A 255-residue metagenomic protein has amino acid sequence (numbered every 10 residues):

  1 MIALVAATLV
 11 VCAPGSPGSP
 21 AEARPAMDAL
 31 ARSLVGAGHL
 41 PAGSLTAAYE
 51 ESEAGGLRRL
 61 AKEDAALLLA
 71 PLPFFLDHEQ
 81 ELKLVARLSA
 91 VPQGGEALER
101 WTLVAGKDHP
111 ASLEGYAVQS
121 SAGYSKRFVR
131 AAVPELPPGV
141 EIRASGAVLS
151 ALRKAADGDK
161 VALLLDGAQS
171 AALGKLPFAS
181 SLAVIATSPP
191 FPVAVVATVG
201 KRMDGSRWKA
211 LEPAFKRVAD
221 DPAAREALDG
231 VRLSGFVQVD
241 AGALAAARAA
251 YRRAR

Functional and structural regions predicted by a protein language model:
M1-T8: Sec-dependent N-terminal signal peptides
T8-Q80: Extracytoplasmic small-molecule ligand-binding "clamshell" domains of the periplasmic binding protein/Venus flytrap
L9-S16, P20-A21, R87-L103, F178-V218 (+1 more regions): Periplasmic-binding protein-like
V10-A37, E96-R153, D157, A168 (+1 more regions): Bilobed "Venus flytrap"/periplasmic-binding protein-like clamshell domains and structurally analogous long
P41-T46, A117-R143, E212-R255: Ligand-binding clefts/hinges and TM-proximal coupling segments of bilobed small-molecule sensing domains
L45-R58, V140-K154, F191-P192: Short helix-initiation/N-cap motifs at beta->coil->alpha
A54-S112, A122-S125: Acidic, polar ligand-binding/catalytic clefts
L69-E81, K154-L182: A ligand-binding cleft/hinge motif common to bilobed small-molecule-binding domains
